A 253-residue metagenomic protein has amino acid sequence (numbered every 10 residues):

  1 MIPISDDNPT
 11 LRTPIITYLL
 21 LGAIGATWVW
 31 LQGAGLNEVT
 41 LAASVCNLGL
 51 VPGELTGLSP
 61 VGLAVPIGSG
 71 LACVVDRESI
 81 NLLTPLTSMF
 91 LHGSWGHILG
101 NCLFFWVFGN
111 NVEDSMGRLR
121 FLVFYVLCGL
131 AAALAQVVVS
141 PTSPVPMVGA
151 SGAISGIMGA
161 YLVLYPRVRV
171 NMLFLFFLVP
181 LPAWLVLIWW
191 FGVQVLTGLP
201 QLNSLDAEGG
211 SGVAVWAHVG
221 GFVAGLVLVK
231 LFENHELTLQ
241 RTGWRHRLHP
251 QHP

Functional and structural regions predicted by a protein language model:
M1-P253: A detector for small-residue-rich transmembrane helices and their helix-helix packing motifs
